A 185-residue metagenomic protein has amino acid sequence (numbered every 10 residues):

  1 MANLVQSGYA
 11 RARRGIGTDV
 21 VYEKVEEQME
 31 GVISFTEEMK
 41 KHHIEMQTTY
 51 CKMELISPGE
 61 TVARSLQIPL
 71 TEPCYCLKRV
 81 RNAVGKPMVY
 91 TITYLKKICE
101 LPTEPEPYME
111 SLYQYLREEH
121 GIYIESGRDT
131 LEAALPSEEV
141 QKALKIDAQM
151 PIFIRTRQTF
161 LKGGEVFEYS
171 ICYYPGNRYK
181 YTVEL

Functional and structural regions predicted by a protein language model:
M1-V20: N-terminal helix-turn-helix
S7, H42, E119: Change "in soluble alpha/beta enzymes" to "in soluble alpha/beta proteins
T18, T36, T48: Ser/Thr-centric signal marking residues that sit in or immediately flank functional binding/regulatory motifs
D19-V32: Short, cationic-aromatic polyanion-contact patches
I33, E45-L185: C-terminal all-alpha effector/ligand-binding and dimerization domain of prokaryotic HTH-type transcriptional repressors
